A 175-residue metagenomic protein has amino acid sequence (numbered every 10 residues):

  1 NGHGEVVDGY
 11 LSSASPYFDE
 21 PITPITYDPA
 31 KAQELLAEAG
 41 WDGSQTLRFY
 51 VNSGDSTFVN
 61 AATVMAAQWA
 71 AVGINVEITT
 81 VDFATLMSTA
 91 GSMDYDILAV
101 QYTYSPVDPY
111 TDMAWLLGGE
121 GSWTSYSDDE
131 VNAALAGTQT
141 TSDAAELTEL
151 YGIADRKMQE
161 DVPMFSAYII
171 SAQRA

Functional and structural regions predicted by a protein language model:
N1-A67, E149, I153: Append "and occasionally in soluble cytosolic enzymes with long acidic Gly/Pro-rich linkers
G2-H3, Y102-Y104, Y168-Q173: Short, solvent-exposed turn/loop segments enriched in Gly/Ser/Thr/Pro and often Arg
L11, D82-F83, V100-Y104: Beta->alpha turn/N-cap motifs
N52-S56, T103, S122: Short coil/turn segments
T57-N60, S88, V107-Y110: Extracytoplasmic/secreted cell-surface and envelope-processing proteins
N60-V72, A84-Y95: Short helices/loops that flank or line small-molecule/ion binding pockets
A71, N75-L86, T111-A175: Extracytoplasmic/peripheral linker and loop segments enriched in polar/acidic and small residues with frequent Thr/Pro
D96-Q101, S166: Paired acidic/hydrophobic, glycine-rich loop segments that form the ligand-binding mouth/hinge of periplasmic-binding
